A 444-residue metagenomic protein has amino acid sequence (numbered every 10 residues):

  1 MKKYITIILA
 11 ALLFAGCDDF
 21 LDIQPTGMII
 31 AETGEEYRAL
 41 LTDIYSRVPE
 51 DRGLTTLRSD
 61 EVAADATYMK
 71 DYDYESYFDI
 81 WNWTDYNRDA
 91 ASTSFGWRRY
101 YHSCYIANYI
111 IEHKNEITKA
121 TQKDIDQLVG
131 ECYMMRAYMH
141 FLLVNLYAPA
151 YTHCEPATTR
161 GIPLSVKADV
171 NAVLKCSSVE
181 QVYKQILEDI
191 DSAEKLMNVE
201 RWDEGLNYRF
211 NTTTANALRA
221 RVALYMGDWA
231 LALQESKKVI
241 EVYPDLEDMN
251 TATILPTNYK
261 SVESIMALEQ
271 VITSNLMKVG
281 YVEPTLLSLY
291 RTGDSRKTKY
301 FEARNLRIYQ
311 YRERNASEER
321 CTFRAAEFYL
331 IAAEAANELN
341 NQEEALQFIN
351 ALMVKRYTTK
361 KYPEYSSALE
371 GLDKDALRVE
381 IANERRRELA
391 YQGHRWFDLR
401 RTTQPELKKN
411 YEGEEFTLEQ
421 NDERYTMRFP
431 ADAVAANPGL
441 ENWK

Functional and structural regions predicted by a protein language model:
C17-V62, L346, Q404-K444: Membrane-proximal, proline-rich intrinsically disordered regions
G27-E32, T55-D71, P149-T158, V199-S274 (+1 more regions): Short, surface-exposed recognition loops and adjoining beta-strand edges that mediate ligand/DNA contacts, enriched
A31, Y37-Y45, E180-Q181, Y225-A325 (+3 more regions): Extended ligand-binding clefts on enzyme/binding-domain cores
S76-Y147, S177, E194-N198, W202 (+6 more regions): Conserved, well-structured interaction surfaces
C104-A107, Y183, I190, S236 (+2 more regions): Inward-facing hydrophobic residues that define packing positions of alpha-helical scaffold repeats
